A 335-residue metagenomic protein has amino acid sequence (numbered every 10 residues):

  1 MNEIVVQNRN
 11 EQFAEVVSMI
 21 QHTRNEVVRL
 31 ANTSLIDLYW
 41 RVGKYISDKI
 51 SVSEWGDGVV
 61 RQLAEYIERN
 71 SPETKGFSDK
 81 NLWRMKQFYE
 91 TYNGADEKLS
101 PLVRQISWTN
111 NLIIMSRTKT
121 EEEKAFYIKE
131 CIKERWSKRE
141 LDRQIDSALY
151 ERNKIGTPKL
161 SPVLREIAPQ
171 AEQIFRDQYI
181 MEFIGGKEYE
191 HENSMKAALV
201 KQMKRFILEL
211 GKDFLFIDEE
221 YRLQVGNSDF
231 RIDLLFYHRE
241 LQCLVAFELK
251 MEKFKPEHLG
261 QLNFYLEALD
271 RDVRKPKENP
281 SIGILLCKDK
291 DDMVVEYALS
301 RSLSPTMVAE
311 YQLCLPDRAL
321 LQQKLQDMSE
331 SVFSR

Functional and structural regions predicted by a protein language model:
M1-R335: Basic, low-complexity intrinsically disordered segments
